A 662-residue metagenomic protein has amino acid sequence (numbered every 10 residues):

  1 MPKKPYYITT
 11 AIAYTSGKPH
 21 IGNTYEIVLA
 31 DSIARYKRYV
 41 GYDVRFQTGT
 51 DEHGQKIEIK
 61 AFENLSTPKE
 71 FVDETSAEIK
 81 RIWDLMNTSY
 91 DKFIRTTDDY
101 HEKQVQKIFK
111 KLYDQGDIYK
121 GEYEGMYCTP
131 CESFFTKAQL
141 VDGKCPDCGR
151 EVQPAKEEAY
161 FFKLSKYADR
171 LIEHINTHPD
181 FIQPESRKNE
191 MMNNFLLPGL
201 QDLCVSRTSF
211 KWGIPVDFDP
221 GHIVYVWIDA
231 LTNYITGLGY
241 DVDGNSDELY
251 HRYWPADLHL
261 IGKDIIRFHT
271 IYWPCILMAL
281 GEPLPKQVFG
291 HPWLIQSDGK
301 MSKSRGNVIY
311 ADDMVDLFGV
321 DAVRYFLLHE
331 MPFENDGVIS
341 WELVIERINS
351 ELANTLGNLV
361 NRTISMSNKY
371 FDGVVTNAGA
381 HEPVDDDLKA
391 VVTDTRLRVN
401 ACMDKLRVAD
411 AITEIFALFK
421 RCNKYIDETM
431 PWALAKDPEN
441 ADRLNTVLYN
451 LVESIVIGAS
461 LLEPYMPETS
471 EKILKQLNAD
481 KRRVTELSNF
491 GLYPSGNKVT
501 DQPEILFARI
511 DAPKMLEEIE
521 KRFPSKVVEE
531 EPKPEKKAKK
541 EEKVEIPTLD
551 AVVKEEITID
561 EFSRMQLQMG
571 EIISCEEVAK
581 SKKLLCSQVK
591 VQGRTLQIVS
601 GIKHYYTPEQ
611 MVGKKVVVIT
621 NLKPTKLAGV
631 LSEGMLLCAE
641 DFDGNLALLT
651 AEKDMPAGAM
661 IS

Functional and structural regions predicted by a protein language model:
P2-T48, Y100-Q104, C148, P154-K369 (+1 more regions): Structured secondary-structure scaffolds
P2-T75, I94-F109, D114, C131 (+5 more regions): N-terminal catalytic cores of NTP/NDP-binding nucleotidyl/phosphoryl-transfer enzymes
S76-S89: A glycine-rich helix N-cap at a beta->alpha junction
M86-R95, Y113-M126, A138-Q139, Q153-K156 (+3 more regions): Short secondary-structure capping/junction motifs at helix and strand boundaries
Q115-A168, I172: Cys/His-rich short segments
K120, L343-H381, V391-V499: Helix-rich, typically C-terminal accessory recognition domains appended to large enzymatic cores
S470-E561: Intrinsic disorder at enzyme termini
E535-S662: Phosphate-backbone binding interfaces of nucleic-acid-interacting proteins
